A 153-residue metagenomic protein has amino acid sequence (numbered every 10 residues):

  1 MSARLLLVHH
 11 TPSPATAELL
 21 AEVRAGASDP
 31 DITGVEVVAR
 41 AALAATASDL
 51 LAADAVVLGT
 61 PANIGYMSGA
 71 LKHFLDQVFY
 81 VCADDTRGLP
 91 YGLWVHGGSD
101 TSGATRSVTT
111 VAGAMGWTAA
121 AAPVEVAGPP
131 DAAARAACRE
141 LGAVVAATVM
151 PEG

Functional and structural regions predicted by a protein language model:
S2-P30: N-terminal beta1-alpha1 ligand-phosphate binding loop
V8, R40-A42, A122: Conserved beta-strand termini and adjacent loop/short-helix elements that scaffold enzyme active sites in alpha/beta
T11-P14, I64, V95-D100, V126-D131: Short histidine/acidic/glycine/proline-rich micro-motifs that form metal- and phosphate-coordinating active-site loops
L19, A70, A104, A134-A137: Residues at alpha-helix caps and immediate loop-helix transition turns in enzyme cores, especially N- and C-cap
A27-G34, A83-D85: Short helix-capping segments at alpha-helix termini
P30, T46, T118-G153: Glycine-rich phosphate/pyrophosphate-binding loop and the adjoining helix
T33-A44: A short beta-strand-loop structural module common to alpha/beta enzyme folds
A42-A119: Helix-loop-strand module that forms the ligand-binding subsite of alpha/beta enzymes
